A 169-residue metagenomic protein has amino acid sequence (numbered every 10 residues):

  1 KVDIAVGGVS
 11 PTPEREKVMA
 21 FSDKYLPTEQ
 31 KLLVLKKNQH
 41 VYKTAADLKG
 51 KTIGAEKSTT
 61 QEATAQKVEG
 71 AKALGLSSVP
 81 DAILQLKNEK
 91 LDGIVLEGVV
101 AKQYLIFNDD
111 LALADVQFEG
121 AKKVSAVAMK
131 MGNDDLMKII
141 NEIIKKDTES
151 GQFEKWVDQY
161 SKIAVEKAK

Functional and structural regions predicted by a protein language model:
K1, L48, L86-K87, V127 (+1 more regions): Hydrophobic residues within well-ordered alpha-helices
K1-D47, F118-G120: Acidic, polar ligand-binding/catalytic clefts
G8-V18, T64-K67, K87, D92-A121: A ligand-binding cleft/hinge motif common to bilobed small-molecule-binding domains
P27-V34, K102-K145, I163-K169: Periplasmic-binding protein-like
K36-T44, L74, G132-K138: Short helix-loop capping/hinge motifs at secondary-structure junctions, enriched in acidic/polar residues
H40, S58-T59, L74-N88, V99: Short helix-initiation/N-cap motifs at beta->coil->alpha
T44-S58, A73: Short loop->beta-strand "edge-of-pocket" segments that line small-molecule binding or catalytic clefts across diverse
T60-L74, A112-Q117, I144-K169: Ligand-binding clefts/hinges and TM-proximal coupling segments of bilobed small-molecule sensing domains
